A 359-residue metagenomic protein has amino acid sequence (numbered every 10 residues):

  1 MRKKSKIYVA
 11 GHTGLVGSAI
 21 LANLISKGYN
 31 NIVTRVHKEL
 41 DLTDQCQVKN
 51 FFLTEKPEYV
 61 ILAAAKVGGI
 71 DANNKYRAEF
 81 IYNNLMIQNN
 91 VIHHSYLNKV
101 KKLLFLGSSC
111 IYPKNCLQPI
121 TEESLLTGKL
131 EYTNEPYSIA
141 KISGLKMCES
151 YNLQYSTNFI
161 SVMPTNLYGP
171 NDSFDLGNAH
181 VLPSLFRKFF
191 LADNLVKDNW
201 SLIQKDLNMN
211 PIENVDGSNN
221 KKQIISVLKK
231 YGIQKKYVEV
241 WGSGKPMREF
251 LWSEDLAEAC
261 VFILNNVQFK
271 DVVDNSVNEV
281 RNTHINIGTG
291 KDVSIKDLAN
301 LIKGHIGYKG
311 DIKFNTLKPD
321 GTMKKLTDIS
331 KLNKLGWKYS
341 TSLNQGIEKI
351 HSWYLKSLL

Functional and structural regions predicted by a protein language model:
M1-K66: N-terminal Rossmann/SDR dinucleotide-binding element
G11-L15, A19-K27, L191-L359: C-terminal substrate-binding subdomain of Rossmann-fold SDR/epimerase-dehydratase oxidoreductases
Q45-L85, L97, K114: NAD(P)H-binding glycine-rich loop region in Rossmannoid oxidoreductase-like domains and their noncatalytic homologs
A64-A65, L104-S108, M163-T165, G244 (+1 more regions): Active-site beta-alpha turn of Rossmann-fold NAD(P)-dependent dehydrogenases/reductases
I70, F105-I120, P136-I142, L167-S173: Conserved catalytic-site region of short-chain dehydrogenase/reductase
I81, L85, T133-L145, D175-P183 (+2 more regions): Short-chain dehydrogenase/reductase
N89-N134, I160: Conserved Rossmann-fold NAD(P)-dependent oxidoreductase catalytic core, especially the SDR/UDP-sugar
Y132-T165, V181-N199: Active-site Tyr-X1-5-Lys
